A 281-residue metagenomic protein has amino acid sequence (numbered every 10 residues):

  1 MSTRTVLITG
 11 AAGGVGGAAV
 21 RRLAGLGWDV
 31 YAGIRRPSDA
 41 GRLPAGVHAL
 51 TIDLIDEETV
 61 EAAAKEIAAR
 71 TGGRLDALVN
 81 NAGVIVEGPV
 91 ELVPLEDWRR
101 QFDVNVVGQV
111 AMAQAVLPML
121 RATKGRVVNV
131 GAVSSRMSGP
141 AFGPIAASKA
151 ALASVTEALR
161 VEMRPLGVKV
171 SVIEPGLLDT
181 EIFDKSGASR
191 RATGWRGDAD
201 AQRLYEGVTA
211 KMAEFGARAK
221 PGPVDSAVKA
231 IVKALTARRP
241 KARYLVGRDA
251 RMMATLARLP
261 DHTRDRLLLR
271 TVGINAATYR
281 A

Functional and structural regions predicted by a protein language model:
A12-G13: Conserved glycine-rich cofactor-binding loop
A45-E58: Rossmann-fold cofactor-recognition segment
N81-V86: Conserved NAD(P)H cofactor-binding loop of Rossmann-fold oxidoreductase domains
P89-V90, D97-R99, K124: Substrate-binding pocket helix/loop in short-chain dehydrogenase/reductase
A113, S148-A151: Active-site helix of classical SDR
A132: Residue(s) in the substrate-gating loop at a strand-loop-helix junction that position the organic substrate next
P165-G216: C-terminal beta-strand-loop-alpha-helix "lid" module of Rossmann-like NAD(P)-dependent dehydrogenases
